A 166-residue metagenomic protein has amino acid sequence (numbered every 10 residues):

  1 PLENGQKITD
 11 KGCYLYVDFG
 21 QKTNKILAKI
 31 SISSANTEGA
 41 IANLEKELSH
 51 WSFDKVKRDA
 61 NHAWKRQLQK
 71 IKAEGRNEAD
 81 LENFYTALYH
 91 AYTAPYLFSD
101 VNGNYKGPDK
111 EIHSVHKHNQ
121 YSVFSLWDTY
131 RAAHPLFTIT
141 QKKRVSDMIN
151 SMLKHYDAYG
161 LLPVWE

Functional and structural regions predicted by a protein language model:
P1-Q120, K154-W165: Acidic/polar, glycine-enriched structural segments that form the non-catalytic walls/loops of the carbohydrate-binding
T86-S99, S122-V145: Alpha-helical support elements that line or immediately flank enzyme active sites and cofactor-binding pockets
K143-L153: Extended, well-ordered alpha-helical scaffold segments
